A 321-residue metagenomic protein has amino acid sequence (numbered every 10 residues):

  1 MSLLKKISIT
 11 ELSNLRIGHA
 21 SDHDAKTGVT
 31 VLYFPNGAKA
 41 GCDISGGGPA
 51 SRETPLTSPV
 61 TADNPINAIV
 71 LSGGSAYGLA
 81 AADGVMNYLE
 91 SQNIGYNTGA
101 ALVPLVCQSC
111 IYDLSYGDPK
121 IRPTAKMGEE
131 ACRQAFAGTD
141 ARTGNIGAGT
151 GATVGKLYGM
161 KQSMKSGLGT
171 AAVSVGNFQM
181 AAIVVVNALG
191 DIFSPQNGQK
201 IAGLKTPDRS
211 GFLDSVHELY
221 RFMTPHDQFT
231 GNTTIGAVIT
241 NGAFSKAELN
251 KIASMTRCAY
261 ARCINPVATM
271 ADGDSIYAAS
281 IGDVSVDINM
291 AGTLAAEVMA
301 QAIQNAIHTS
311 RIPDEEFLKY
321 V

Functional and structural regions predicted by a protein language model:
S2-A76, A80, S91-V321: A structural signal for small-residue-enriched, beta-sheet-centric alpha/beta enzyme cores and oligomeric scaffold folds
G84-L89: Active-site-adjacent structural elements in enzyme catalytic domains
